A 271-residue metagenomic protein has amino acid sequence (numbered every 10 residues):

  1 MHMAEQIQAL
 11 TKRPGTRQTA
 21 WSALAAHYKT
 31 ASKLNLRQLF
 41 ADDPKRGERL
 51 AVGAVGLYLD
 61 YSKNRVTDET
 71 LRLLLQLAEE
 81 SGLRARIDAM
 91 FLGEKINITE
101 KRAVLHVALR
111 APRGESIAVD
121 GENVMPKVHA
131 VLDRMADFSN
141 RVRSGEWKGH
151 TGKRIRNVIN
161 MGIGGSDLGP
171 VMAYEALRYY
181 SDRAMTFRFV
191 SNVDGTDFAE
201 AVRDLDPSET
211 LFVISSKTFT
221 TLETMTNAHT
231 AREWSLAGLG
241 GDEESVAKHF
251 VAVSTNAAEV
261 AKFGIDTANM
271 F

Functional and structural regions predicted by a protein language model:
M1-H2: Short, Lys/Arg-enriched N-terminal segments with co-localized hydrophobic residues within the first ~10-30 amino acids
Q6-I7, K127: Expand to "…catalyze enediolate/carbanion chemistry for C-C bond making/breaking, isomerization, decarboxylation
A9-S22, E69-A78, D167-Y180, H229-T230 (+1 more regions): Charged, low-complexity, helix/coiled-coil-prone segments
R13-A20, H27-F40, P44-T151: Extended, charge-enriched "interface" segments that sit outside catalytic cores
N140-G145, G152-F271: Glycine-rich phosphate-binding loops that contact phosphosugars or nucleotide phosphates
